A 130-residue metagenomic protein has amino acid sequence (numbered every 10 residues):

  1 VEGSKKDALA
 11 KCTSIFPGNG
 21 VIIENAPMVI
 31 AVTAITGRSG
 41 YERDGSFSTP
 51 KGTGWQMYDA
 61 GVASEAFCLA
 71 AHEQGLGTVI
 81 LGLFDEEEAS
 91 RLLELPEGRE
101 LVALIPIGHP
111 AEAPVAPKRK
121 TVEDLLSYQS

Functional and structural regions predicted by a protein language model:
V1-A60: Glycine/small-residue-rich phosphate/adenosyl-binding loop
K6, R38, E86, H109-E112: Surface-exposed, flexible loop/turn segments at secondary-structure boundaries
I22-E24, L95-E97, K118-R119: Solvent-exposed alpha-helices and their adjacent loops that cap or buttress functional pockets in soluble metabolic
P27-V29, T78, E100-V102: Structural motif
I30, T36, G45-L92: Small-aliphatic-rich amphipathic alpha-helix that forms the alpha element of a beta-alpha
G40-Y41, E88-R91, E112-A116: Short active-site-adjacent structural elements
S90-G108: Short, conserved aromatic-histidine micro-motifs
A103-S130: C-terminal helix-cap and adjacent tail motif
